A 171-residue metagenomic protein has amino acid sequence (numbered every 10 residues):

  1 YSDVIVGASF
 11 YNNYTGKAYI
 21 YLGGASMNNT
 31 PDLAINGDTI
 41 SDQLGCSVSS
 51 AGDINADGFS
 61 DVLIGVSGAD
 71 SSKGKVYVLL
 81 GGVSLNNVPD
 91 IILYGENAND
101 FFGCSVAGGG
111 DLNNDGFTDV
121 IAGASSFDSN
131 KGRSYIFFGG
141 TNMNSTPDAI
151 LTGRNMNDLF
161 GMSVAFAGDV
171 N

Functional and structural regions predicted by a protein language model:
Y1-N171: Conserved beta-strand/short-helix segments that make up beta-rich extracellular adhesion/recognition modules
